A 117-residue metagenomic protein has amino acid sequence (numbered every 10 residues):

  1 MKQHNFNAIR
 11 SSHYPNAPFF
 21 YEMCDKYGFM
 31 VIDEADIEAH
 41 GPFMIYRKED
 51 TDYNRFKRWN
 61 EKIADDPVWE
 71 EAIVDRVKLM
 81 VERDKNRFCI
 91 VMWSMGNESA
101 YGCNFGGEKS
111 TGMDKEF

Functional and structural regions predicted by a protein language model:
M1-F117: Active-site mouth of glycoside hydrolases
